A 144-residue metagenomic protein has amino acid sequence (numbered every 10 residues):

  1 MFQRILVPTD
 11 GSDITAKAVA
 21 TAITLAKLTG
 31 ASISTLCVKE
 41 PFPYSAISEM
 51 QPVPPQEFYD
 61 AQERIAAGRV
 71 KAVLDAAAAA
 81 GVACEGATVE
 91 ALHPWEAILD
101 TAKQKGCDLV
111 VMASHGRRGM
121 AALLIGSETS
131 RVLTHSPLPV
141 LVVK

Functional and structural regions predicted by a protein language model:
M1, P139-K144: Short hydrophobic/aromatic patches at helix-to-coil boundaries
Q3-P52, A76-E85: Small/aliphatic-rich secondary-structure junction motif
A18, S45-S48, E96-L99, A122-L124: Short, well-ordered secondary-structure micro-motifs
Q51-P54, A102-K105, E128-T129: Short, hinge-like loop/turn segments at secondary-structure boundaries
V53-G68: A short acidic, glycine-rich active-site loop that binds or catalyzes chemistry on phosphate/adenosine moieties
D75-V110: Structural beta-alpha unit
L109-T134: Glycine-rich, Arg-bearing micro-motifs that act as flexible, cationic patches
